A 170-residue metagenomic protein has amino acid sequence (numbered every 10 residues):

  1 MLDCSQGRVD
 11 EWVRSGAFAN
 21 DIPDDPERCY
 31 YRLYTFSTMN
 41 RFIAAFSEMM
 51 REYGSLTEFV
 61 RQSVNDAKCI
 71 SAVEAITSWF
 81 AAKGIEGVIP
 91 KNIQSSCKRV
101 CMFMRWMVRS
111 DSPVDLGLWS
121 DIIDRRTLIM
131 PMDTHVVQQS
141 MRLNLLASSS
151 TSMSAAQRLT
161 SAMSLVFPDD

Functional and structural regions predicted by a protein language model:
M1-D170: HhH-family (HhH-GPD) DNA N-glycosylase catalytic core used in base-excision repair
